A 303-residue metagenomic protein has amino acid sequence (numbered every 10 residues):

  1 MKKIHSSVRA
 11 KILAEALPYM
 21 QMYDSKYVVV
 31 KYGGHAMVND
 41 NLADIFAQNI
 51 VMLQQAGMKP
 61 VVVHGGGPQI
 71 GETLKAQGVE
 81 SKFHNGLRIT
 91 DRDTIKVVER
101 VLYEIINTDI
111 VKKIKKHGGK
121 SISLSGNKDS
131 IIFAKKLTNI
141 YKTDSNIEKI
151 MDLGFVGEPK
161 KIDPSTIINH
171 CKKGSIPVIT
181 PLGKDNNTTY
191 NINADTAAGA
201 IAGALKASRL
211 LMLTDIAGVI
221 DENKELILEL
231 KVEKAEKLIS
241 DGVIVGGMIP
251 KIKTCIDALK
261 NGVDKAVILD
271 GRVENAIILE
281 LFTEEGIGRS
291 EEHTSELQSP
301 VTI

Functional and structural regions predicted by a protein language model:
M1-R272, L279, T283-E285, S295: Nucleotide/pyrophosphate-binding catalytic subdomain
G288-R289: Acidic, PIN/NYN-like endoribonuclease modules and their adjacent C-terminal/linker elements
E292-I303: Single conserved hydrophobic/aromatic residue that forms the stacking wall/gate of nucleotide- or nucleobase-binding
